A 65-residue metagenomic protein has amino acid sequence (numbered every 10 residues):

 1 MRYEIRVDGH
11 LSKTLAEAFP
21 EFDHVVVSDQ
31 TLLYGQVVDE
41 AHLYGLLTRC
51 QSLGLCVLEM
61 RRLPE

Functional and structural regions predicted by a protein language model:
M1-E65: Long, contiguous binding/interaction regions
